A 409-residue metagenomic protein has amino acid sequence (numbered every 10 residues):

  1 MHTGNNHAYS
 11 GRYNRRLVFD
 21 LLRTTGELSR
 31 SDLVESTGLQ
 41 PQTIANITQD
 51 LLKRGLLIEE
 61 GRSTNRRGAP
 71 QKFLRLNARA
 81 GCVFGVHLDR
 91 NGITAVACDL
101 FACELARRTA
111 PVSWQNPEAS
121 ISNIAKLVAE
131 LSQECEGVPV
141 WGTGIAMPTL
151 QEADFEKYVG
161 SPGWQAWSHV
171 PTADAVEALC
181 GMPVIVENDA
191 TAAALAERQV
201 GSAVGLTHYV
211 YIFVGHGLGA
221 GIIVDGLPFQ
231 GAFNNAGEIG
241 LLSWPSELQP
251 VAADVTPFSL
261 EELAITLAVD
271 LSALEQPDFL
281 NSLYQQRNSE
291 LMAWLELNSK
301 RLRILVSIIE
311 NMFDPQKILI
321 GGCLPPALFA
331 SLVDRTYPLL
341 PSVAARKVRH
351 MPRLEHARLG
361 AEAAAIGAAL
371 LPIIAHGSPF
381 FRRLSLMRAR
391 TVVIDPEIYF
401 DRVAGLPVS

Functional and structural regions predicted by a protein language model:
M1-R62, R66-P111, Q115-P139, S246-S409: ATP-binding/phosphotransfer module of carbohydrate and carboxylate kinases, centering on a glycine-rich
T24-T25, V200, G215: Short helix-capping/turn signature of helix-turn-helix
E59-V83, V184-Y209: Conserved phosphate-binding catalytic cores of ATP/NTP-utilizing and phosphoryl-transfer enzymes
V83-H87, V140-G144, Y209-F213, G219-G221: Short glycine-aspartate micro-motif
E104-H208, L332-S342: Glycine-rich phosphate-binding loop and adjoining helix at the ATP-binding site of ATP-dependent phosphoryl-transfer
M147, V214-H216, G322-C323: Short secondary-structure boundary segments
D189, G215, A368: Active-site glycine-centered loops adjacent to acidic/histidine catalytic or metal-binding residues that shape
G205-F258, E397, D401-R402: Glycine-rich phosphate-binding loop of actin/hexokinase-like ATP-binding domains
